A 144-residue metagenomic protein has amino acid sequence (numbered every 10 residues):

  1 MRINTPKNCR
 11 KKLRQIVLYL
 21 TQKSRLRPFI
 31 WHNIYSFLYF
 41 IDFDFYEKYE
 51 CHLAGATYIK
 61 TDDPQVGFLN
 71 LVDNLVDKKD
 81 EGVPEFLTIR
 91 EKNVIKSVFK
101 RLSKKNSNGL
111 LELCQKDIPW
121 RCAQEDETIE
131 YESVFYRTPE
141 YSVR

Functional and structural regions predicted by a protein language model:
M1-R144: Domain-edge interaction signal
